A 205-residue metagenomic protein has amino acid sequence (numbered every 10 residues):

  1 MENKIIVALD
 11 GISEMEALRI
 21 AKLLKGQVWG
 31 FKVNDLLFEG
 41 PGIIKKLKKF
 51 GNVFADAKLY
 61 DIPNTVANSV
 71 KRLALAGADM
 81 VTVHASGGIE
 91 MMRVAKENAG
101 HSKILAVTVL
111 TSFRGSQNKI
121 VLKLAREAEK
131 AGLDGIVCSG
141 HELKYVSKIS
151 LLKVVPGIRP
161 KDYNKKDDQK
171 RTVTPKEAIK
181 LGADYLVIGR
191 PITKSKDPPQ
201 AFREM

Functional and structural regions predicted by a protein language model:
E2-I5, D61-V154, R159-K165: Conserved anion-binding
V7, F31, K58, V81 (+4 more regions): Conserved, mostly hydrophobic/aromatic
L9-D10, V33-L36, I62, V83-H84 (+3 more regions): Glycine- and other small-residue-rich loops at beta-strand/loop junctions that grip anionic moieties
L9-L47, P63-V66, G140, Y145: Conserved alpha/beta-domain cores
L18-A21, P41-I44, V70, I89-K96 (+4 more regions): Generic structural signal for well-ordered alpha-helices, preferentially at hydrophobic/aromatic core positions
R19-G26, P41-F50, R72-L75, V94-G100 (+2 more regions): Acidic (Asp/Glu)-rich catalytic clusters
K32-D35, K49-I62, L186: Active-site cofactor/substrate anionic-group-binding motifs, chiefly glycine- and Lys/Arg-rich phosphate-binding loops
A76, T82-M91, E142, R159-K161 (+1 more regions): Glycine-rich phosphate-binding active-site loops on the catalytic face of alpha/beta enzymes
